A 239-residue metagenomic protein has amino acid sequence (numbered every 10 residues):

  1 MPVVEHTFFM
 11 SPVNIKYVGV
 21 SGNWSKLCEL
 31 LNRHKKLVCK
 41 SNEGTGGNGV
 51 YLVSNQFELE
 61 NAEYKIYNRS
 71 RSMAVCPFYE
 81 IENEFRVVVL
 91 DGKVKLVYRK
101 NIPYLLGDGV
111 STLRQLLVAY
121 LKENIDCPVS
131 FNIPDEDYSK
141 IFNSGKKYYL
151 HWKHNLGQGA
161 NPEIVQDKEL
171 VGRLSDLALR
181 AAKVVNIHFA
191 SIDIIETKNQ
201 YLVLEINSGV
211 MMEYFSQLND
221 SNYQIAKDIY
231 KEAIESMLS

Functional and structural regions predicted by a protein language model:
M1-C127, G172-S175: Active-site nucleotide/adenylate-binding loops and adjacent lid/helix of ATP-dependent enzymes
H6-P12, G47-G49, G145, G159 (+2 more regions): Glycine-centered flexibility motif
I15-G22, S130-Y138, V185-F189: Short, mixed-charge, low-aromatic patches
K26-R33, F142-Y148, T197-K198: Short, functional N-terminal and low-complexity linear motifs
L27, L113-L121, D137-Y138, A226 (+1 more regions): Generic structural signal of hydrophobic/aromatic residues within well-ordered alpha-helices of folded domains
C39, I125-V129, N186, M237-L238: Residue-level signal for secondary-structure boundary elements
Q115-P162: Extended, charge-rich helix/loop segments that form flexible, surface "patches" used to engage negatively charged
N155-D176, A182-F189, I195-S239: C-terminal active-site "lid" helix and adjoining low-complexity regulatory extension at the edge of ATP-using catalytic
